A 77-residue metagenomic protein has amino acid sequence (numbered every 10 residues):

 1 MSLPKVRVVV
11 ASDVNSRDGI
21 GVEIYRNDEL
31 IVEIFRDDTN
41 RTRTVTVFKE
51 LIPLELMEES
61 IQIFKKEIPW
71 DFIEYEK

Functional and structural regions predicted by a protein language model:
S2-A11, D38-K77: Mixed-charge, Lys/Arg-enriched low-complexity segments
D13-N15: Short loop/turn motifs at secondary-structure junctions and domain boundaries
D18-F48: A short, structured beta-strand/loop element
